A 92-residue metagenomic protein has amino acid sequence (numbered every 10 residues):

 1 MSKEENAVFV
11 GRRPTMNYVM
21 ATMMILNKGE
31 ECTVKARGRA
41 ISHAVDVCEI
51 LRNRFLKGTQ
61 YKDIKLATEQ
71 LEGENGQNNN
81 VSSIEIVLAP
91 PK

Functional and structural regions predicted by a protein language model:
M1-L26: Histone-fold modules and their flanking histone-like tails across chromatin and transcription assemblies
E4-N6, K28-E30, N80-I84: Core residues of folded domains in eukaryotic genome-function proteins
F9, T33-K35, E85-V87: Beta-strand cores of modular interaction/reader domains in eukaryotic scaffold and signaling proteins, especially PDZ
R13, R37, A89: Structured beta-strand/turn binding interfaces of compact recognition modules in eukaryotic regulators
L26-S42: Short glycine-rich, basic-tinged beta-strand/loop micro-motifs
K28, C32, N53-K57, K92: Short amphipathic alpha-helical interaction elements and helix-loop-helix interfaces that mediate dimerization
R39-L56: Conserved helicase motor "Helicase C" RecA-like lobe of SF1/SF2 P-loop NTPases
Y61-K92: C-terminal edge-of-domain segments
